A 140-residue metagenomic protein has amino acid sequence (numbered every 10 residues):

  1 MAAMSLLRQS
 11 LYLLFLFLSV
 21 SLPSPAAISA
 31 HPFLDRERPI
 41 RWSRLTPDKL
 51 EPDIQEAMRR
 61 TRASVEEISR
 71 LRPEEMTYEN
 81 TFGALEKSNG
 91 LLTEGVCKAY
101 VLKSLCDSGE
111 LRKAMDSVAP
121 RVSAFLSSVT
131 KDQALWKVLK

Functional and structural regions predicted by a protein language model:
A2, L6-L7, L14-K140: Zn2+-dependent metallopeptidase catalytic domains
